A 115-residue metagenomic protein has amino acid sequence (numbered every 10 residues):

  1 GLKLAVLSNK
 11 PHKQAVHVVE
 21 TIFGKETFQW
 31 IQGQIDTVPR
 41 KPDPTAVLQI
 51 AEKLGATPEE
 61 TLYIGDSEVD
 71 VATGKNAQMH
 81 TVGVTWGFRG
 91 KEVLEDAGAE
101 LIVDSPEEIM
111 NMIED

Functional and structural regions predicted by a protein language model:
G1-K3, R89: A generic structured-segment signal
K3-A5, H80: Proline-centered loop/turn at the N-terminus of a beta-strand
S8-K10: Conserved phosphate-coupling serine/threonine residues in phosphotransfer and NTP-handling enzymes
H12, V16-D115: Asp-based, Mg2+/Mn2+-dependent phosphohydrolase catalytic module
